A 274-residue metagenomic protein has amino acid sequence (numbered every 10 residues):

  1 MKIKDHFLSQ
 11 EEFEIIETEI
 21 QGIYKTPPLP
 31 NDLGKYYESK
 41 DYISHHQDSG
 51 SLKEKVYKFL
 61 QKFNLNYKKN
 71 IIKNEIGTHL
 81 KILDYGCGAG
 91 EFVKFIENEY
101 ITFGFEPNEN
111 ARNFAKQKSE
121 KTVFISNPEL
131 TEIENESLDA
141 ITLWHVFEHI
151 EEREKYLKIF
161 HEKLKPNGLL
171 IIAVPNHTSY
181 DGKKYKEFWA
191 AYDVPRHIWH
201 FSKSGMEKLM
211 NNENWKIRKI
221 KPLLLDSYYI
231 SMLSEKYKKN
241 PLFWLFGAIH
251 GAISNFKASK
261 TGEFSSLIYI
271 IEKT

Functional and structural regions predicted by a protein language model:
M1-W144, Y156-L157, P222-L223, E235 (+1 more regions): Conserved N-terminal segment of class I S-adenosyl-L-methionine
E91, R218-G247: Conserved catalytic loop of SAM-dependent methyltransferase domains
W144-H149, A173: Short catalytic micro-motifs in class I SAM-dependent methyltransferases
E151-K155, G182: Short N-terminal helix/helix-N-cap motif within the alpha/beta-hydrolase-1
E154-L169: A short glycine-rich, Lys/Arg-flanked "PGG" loop and its adjoining helix->strand segment in the class I
I172-W199, S204-L209, L233-E235: Short, glycine-/aromatic-enriched active-site segment of Class I SAM-dependent methyltransferases
K203-K221: A SAM-dependent methyltransferase catalytic signature shared across enzymes that methylate proteins
P241-E263: A transmembrane-helix-recognition feature enriched in membrane-embedded lipid enzymes and envelope glyco-/phospholipid
